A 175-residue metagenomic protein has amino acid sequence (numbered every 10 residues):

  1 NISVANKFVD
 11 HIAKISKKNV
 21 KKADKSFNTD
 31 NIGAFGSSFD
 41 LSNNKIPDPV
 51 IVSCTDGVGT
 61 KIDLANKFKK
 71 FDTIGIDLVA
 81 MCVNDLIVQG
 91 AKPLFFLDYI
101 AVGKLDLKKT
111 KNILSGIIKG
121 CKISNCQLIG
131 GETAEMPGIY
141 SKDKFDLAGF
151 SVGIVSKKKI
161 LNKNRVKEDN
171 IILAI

Functional and structural regions predicted by a protein language model:
I2-S26: N-terminal amphipathic/basic leader segments beginning at the initiator methionine
S16-K17, A23-I175: Glycine-rich phosphate/pyrophosphate-binding loop regions near the starts of catalytic domains
